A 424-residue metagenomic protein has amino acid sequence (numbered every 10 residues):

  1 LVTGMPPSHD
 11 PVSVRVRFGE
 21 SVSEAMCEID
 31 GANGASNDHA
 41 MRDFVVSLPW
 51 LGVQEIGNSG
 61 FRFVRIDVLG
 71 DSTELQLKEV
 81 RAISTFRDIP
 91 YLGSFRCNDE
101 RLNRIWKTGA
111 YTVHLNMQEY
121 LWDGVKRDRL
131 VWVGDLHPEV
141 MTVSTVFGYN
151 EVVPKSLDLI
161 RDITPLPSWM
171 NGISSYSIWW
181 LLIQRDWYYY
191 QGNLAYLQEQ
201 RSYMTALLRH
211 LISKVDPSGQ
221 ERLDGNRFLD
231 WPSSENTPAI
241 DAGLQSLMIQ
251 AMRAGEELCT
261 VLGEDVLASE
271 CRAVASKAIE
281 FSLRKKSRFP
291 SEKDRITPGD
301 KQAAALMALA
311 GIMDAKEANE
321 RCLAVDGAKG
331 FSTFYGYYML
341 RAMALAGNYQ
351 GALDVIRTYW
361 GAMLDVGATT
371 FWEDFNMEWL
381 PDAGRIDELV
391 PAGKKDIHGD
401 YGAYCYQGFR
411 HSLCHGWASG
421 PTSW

Functional and structural regions predicted by a protein language model:
L1, K78-V80, W106, V140-V143 (+1 more regions): Short, Φ-rich (hydrophobic/aromatic) sequence segments
V2-D123, G134-D135, E151-L157, A195 (+3 more regions): Extracellular/oxidizing-compartment recognition motifs
V131-P138, T142-W424: Active-site core of glycosidic bond-cleaving carbohydrate-active enzymes
